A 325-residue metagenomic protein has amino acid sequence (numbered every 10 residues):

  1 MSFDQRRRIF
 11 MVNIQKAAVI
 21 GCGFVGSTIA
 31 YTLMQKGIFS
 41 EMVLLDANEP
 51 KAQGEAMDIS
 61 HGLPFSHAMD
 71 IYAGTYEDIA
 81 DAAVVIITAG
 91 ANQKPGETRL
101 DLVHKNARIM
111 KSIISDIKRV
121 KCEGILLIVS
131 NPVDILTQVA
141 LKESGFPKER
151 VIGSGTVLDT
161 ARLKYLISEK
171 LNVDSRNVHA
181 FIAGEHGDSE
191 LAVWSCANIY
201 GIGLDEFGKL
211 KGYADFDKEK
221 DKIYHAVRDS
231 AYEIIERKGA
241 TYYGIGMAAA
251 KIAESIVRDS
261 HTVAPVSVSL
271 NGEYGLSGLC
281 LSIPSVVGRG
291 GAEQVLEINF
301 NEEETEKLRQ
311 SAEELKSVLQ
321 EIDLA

Functional and structural regions predicted by a protein language model:
M1-F10: Short, Lys/Arg-enriched N-terminal segments with co-localized hydrophobic residues within the first ~10-30 amino acids
C22-G23: Glycine-rich Rossmann-fold phosphate-binding loop(s) that bind the pyrophosphate of adenine dinucleotide cofactors
G26-S27: N-terminal Rossmann-fold NAD(P) dinucleotide-binding loop
Q35-E41, G145-P147: Conserved S-adenosyl-L-methionine
E41, L45-A83, E97, K316-D323: Conserved N-terminal Rossmann-fold NAD(P) cofactor-binding segment
P64-I125: Rossmann-like NAD(P)-binding element
T98-K164: Rossmann-like NAD(P)(H) cofactor-binding subdomain of soluble oxidoreductases
S144-R150, D159-A325: C-terminal substrate-binding/catalytic lobe of Rossmann-fold NAD(P)-dependent dehydrogenases
